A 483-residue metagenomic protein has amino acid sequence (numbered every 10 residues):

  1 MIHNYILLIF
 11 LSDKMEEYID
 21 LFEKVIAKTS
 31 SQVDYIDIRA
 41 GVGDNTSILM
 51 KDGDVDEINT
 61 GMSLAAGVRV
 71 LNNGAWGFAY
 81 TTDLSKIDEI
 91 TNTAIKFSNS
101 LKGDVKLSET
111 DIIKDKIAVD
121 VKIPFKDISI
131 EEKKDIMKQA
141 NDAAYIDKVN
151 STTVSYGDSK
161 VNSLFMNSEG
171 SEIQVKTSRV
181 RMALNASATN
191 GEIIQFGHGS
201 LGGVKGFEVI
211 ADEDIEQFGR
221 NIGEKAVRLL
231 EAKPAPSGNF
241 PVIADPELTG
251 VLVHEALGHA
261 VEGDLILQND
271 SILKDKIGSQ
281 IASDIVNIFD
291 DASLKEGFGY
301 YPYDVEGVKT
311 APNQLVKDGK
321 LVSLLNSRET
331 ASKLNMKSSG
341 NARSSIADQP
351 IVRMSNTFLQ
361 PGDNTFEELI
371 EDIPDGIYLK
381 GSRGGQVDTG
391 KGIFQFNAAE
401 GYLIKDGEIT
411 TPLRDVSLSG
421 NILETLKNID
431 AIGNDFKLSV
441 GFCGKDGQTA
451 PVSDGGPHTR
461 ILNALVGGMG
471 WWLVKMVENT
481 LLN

Functional and structural regions predicted by a protein language model:
H3-N483: N-terminal small-residue-enriched
